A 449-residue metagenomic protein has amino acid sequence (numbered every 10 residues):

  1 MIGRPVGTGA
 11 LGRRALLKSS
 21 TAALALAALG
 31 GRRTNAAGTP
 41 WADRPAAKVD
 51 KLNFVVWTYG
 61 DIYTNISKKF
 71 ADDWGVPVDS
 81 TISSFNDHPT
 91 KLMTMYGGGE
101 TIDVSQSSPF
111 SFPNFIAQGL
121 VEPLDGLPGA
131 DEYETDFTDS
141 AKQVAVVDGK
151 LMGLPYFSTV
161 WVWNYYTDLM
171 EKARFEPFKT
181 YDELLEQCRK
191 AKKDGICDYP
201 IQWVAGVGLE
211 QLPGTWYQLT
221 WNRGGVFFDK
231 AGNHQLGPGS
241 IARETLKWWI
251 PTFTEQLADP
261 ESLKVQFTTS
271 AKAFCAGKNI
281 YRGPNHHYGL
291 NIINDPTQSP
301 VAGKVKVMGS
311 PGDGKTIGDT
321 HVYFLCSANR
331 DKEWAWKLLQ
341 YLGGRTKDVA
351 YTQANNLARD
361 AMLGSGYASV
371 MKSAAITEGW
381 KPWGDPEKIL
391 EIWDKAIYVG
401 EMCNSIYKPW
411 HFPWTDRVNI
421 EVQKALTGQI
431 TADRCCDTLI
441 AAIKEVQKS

Functional and structural regions predicted by a protein language model:
M1-L11, A15, A22-A23: N-terminal secretory signal peptides
G38-A46, P109-W161, E176, L185 (+3 more regions): Hinge/lid segment of periplasmic solute-binding proteins
W41-V49, D125-F137, A205-G206, R223-E244 (+3 more regions): Short, solvent-exposed loop/beta-turn-alpha elements that line the ligand-binding surface or hinge of extracytoplasmic
A47-K48, E171, E378-P382, L390-S449: Conserved C-terminal helix/tail region of periplasmic/extracytoplasmic solute-binding proteins
K69-S140, V144-V146, D168-K179, K272-R282 (+2 more regions): Extracytoplasmic "Venus flytrap"/periplasmic binding protein-like
F112-L120, D139-K179, V204-A231, L246 (+3 more regions): Periplasmic solute-binding protein
C188-K190, A231-L263, K306: Glycine-centered hinge/linker elements that transmit conformational signals in sensory and ligand-binding systems
Y288-P300, D313-D319, F324-D416: C-terminal lobe and pocket-closing loops of periplasmic/extracytoplasmic Venus-flytrap solute-binding proteins
